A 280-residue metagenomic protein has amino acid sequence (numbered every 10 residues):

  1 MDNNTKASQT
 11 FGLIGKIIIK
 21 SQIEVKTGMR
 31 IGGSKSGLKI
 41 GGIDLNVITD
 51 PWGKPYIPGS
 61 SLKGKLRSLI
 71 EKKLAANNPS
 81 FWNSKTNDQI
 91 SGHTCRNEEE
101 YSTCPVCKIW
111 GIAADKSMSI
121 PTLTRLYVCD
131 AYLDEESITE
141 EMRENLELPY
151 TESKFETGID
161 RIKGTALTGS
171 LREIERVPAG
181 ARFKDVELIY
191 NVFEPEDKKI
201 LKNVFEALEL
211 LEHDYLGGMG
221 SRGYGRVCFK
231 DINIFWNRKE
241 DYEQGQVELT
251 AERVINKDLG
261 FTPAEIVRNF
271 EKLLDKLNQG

Functional and structural regions predicted by a protein language model:
M1-G280: RNA-binding basic/glycine-rich loop and surface signature characteristic of RAMP-family CRISPR effectors
